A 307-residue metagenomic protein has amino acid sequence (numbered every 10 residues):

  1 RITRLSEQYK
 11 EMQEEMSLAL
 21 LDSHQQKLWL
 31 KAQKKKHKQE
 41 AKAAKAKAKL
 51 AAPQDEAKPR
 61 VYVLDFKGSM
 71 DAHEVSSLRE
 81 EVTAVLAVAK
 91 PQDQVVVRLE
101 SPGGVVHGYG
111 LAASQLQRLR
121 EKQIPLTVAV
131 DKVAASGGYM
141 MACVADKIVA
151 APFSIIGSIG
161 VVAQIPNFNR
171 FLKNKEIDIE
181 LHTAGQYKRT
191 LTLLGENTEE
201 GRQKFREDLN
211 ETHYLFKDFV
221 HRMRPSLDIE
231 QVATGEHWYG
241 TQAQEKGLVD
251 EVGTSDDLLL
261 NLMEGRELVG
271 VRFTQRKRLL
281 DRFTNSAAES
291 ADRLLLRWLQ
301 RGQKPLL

Functional and structural regions predicted by a protein language model:
R1-T127, V133-A134, A145-A151, V162-L307: N-terminal organellar transit peptides
G138: DNA breakage-rejoining catalytic core of tyrosine-based enzymes
A142: Gly/Ser-rich helix-loop-strand patches that form or flank binding pockets for ribonucleotide-derived cofactors
